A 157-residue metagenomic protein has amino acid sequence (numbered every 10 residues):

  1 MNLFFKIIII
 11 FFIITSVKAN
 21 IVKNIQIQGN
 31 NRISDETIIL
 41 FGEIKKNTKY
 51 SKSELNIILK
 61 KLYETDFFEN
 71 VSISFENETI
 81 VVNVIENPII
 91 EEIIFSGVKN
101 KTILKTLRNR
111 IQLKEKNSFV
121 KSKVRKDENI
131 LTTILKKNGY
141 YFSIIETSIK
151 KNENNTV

Functional and structural regions predicted by a protein language model:
N2-I10, K18: Sec-dependent signal peptide recognition, specifically the positively charged N-region followed immediately by
N20-V157: Interaction-mediating elements
